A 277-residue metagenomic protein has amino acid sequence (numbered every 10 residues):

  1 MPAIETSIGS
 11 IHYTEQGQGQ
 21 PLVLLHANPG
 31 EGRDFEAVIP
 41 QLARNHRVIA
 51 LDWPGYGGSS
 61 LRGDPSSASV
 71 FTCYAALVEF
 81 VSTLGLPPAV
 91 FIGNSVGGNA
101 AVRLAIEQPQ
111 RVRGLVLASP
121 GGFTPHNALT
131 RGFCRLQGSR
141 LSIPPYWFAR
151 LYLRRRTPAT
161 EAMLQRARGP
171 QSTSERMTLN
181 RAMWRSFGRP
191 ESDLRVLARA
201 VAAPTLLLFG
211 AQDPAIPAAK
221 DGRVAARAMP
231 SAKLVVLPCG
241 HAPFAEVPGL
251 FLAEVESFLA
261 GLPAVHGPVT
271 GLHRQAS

Functional and structural regions predicted by a protein language model:
G9-S60: Conserved HGGG/HGGXW glycine-rich cap/lid loop of the alpha/beta-hydrolase fold
I49-I92: Active-site loop/oxyanion-hole signature of alpha/beta-hydrolase fold enzymes
V102, I106-E107, R113-S142: Flexible "cap/lid" loop of the alpha/beta hydrolase fold
H126-A128, I143-A200: Conserved alpha/beta-hydrolase catalytic His-Asp/Glu region
V201, L207-F209: Short beta-strand/loop motif that positions the catalytic acidic residue of the alpha/beta-hydrolase fold
A203, A218-A225: Short alpha-helix in the alpha/beta-hydrolase fold that links the catalytic acid
Q212-I216: Acidic catalytic loop of the alpha/beta-hydrolase fold
C239-L252: Catalytic histidine-centered segment of alpha/beta-hydrolase-like enzymes
